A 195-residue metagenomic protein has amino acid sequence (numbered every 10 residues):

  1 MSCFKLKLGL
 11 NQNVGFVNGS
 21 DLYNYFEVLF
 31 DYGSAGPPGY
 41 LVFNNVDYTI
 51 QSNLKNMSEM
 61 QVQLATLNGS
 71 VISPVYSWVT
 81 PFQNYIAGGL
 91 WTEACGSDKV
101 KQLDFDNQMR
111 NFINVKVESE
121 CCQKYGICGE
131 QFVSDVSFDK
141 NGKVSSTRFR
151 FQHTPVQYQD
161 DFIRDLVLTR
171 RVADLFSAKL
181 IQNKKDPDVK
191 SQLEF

Functional and structural regions predicted by a protein language model:
M1-F195: Extracytoplasmic
